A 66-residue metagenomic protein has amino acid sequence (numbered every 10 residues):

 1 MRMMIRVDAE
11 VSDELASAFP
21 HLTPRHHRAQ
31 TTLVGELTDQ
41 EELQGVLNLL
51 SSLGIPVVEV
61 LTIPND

Functional and structural regions predicted by a protein language model:
M1-D66: Long, contiguous binding/interaction regions
